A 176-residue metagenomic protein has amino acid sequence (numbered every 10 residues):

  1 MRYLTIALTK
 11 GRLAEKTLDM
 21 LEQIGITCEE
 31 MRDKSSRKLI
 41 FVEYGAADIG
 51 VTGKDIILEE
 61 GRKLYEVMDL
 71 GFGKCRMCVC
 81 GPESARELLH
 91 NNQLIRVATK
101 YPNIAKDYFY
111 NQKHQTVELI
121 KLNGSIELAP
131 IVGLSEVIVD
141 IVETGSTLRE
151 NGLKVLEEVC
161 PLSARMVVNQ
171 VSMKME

Functional and structural regions predicted by a protein language model:
M1-E176: Domain-level signature for soluble enzymes in the chorismate/prephenate branch of the shikimate pathway
